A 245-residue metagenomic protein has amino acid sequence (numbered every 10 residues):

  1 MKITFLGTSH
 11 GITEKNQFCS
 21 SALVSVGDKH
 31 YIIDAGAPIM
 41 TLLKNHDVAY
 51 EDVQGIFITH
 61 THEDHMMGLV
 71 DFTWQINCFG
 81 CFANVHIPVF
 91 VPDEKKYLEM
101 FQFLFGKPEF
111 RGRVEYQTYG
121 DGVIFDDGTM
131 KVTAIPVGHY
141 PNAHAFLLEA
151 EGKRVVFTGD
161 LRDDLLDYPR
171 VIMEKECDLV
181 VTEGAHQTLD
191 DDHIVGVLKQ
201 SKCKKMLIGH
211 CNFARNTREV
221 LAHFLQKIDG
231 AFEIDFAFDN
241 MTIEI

Functional and structural regions predicted by a protein language model:
M1, V85-H86, E109-E115, G128-M130 (+1 more regions): A short helix-to-beta-strand connector/capping loop
M1-A49, Y116-Y168, D239-I245: Core dinuclear metal-dependent hydrolase active-site scaffold
K2, K29, H86-P88, E149 (+2 more regions): Residues at the starts of beta-strands that form the adenosine-phosphate
I32-G36, Q54-H60, D64, V91-P92 (+4 more regions): Active-site neighborhood of phospho(di)ester-bond hydrolases with catalytic His/Asp-centered motifs
P38-P88, K175-L179: Active-site metal-binding motif and surrounding structural segment of the metallo-beta-lactamase
M40, H65, P141, T188-L189 (+1 more regions): Short glycine-rich, flexible loops that bind phosphorylated cofactors or substrates
F82-I87, D93-Y116: Active-site neighborhood of divalent metal-dependent phosphoester bond hydrolases
L166-L179, Q187-I245: Binuclear metal-ion centers of metallo-dependent hydrolases, dominated by the metallo-beta-lactamase
